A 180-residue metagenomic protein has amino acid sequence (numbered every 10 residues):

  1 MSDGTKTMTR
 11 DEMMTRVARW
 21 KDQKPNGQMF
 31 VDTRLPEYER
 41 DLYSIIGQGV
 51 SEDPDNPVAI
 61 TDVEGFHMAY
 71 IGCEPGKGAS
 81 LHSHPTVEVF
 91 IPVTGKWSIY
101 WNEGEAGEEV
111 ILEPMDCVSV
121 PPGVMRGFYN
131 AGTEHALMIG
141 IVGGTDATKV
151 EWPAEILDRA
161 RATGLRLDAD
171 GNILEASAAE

Functional and structural regions predicted by a protein language model:
M1-G65, D168-E180: A short, N-terminal "cap"/entry segment at the start of jelly-roll beta-barrel domains of the cupin/DSBH fold
S2-T15, G127-E180: Double-stranded beta-helix
V50-D55, H67-H84: Conserved short histidine dyad/triad with adjacent acidic residue
P57-T61, A79-H84, W101, E109-I111 (+1 more regions): Short histidine-centered beta-strand/loop micro-motifs that create catalytic or ligand/metal-coordination sites
P75-K77, P85-T86, V124-M125, E134: A generic "binding-loop/recognition-motif" signal
G78-S80, S98, C117-V118, P122-G127: Histidine-centered metal-chelating micro-motifs
P85-S98, E103: Glycine- and acidic-residue-biased ligand/ion/polar-headgroup-sensing regions
E103-P121: Short acidic-glycine-tyrosine-enriched beta hairpin
